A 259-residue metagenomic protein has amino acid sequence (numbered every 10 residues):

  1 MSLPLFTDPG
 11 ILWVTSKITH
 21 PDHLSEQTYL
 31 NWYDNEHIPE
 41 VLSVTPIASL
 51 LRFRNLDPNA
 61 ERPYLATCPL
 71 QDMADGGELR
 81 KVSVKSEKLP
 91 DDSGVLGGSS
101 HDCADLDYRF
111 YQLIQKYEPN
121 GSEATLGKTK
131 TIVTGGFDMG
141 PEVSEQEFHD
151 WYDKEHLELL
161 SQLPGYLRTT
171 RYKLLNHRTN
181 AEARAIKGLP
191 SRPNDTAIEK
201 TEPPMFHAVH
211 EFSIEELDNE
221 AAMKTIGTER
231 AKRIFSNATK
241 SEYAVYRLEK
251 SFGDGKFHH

Functional and structural regions predicted by a protein language model:
M1-H259: Macromolecular interaction modules
